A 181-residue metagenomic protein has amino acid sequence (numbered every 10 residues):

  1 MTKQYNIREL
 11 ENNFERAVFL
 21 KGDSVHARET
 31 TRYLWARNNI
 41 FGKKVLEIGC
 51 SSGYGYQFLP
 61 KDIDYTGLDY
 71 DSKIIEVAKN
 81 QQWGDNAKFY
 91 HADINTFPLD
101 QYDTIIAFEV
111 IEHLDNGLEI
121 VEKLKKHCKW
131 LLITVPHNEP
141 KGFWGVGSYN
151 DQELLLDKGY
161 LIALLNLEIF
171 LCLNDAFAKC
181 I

Functional and structural regions predicted by a protein language model:
M1-D100, T104, F108, L118-V121 (+3 more regions): Conserved N-terminal segment of class I S-adenosyl-L-methionine
E109-H113: A short His-aromatic
L114-D115, C128: Helix-to-beta-strand junctions that scaffold the AdoMet/dcAdoMet cofactor pocket in Class I SAM-dependent enzymes
K123-H127: Conserved helix-to-beta-strand junction in the class I
C128-P136: Conserved beta-strand signature within the Rossmann-like core of class I S-adenosyl-L-methionine
P140: Surface-exposed loop/turn segments and immediately adjacent short secondary-structure elements within folded domains
